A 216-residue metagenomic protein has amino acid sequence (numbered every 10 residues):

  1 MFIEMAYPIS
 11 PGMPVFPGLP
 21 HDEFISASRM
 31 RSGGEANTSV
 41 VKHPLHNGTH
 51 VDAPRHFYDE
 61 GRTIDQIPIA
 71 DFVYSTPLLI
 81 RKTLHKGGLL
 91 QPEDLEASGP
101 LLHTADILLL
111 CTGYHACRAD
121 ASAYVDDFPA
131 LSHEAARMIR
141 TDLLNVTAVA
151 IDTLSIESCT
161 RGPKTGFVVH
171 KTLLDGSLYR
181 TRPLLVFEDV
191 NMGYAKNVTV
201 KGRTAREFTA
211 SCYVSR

Functional and structural regions predicted by a protein language model:
M1-R216: Active-/binding-site microenvironments in catalytic and ligand-binding cores
